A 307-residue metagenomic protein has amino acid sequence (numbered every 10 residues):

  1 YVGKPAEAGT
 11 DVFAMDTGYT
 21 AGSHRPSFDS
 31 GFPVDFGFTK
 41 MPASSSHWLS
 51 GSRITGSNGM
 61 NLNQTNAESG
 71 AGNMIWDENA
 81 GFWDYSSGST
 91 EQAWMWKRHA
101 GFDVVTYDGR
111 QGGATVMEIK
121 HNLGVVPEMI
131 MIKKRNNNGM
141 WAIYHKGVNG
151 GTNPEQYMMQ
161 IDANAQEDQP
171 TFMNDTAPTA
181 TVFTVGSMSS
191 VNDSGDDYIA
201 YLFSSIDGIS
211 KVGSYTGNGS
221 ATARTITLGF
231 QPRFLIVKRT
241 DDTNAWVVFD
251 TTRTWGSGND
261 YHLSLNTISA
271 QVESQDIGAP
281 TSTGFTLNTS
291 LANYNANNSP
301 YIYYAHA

Functional and structural regions predicted by a protein language model:
Y1-A307: Surface-exposed molecular-recognition determinants
